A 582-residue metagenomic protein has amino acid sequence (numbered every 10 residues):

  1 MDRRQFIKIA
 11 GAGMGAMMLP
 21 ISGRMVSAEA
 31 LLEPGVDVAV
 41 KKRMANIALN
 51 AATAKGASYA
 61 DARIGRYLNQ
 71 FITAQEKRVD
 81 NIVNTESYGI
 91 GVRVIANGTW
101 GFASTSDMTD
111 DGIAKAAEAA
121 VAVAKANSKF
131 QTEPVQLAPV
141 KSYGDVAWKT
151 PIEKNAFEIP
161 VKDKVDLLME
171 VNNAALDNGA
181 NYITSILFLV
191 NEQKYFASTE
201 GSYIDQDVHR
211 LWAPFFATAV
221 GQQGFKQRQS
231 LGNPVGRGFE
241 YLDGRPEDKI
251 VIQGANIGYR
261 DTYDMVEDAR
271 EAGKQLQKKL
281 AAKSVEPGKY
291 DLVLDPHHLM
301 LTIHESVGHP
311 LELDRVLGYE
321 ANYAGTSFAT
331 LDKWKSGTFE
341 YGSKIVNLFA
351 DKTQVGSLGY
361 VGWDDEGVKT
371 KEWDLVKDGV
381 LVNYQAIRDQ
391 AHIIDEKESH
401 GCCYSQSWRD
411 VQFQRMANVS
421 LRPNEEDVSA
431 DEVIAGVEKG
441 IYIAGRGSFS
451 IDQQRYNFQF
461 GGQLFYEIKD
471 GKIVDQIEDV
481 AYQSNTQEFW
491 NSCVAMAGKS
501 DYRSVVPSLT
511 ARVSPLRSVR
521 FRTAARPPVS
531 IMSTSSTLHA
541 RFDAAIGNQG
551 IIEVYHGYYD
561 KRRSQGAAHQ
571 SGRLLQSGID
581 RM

Functional and structural regions predicted by a protein language model:
D2-I552, G566: N-terminal small-residue-enriched
D543-M582: N-terminal low-complexity segments that are often proline-rich with Ser/Thr-Pro
